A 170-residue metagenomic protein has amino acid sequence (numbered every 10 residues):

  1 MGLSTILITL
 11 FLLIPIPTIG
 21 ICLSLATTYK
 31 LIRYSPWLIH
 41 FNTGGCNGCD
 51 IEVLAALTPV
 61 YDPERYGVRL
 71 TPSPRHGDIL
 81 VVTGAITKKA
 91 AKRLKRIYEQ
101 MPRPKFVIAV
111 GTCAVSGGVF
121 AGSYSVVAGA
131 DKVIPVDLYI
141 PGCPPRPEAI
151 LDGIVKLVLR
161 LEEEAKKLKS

Functional and structural regions predicted by a protein language model:
M1: Cys/His-rich short segments
T5-L13, T18-S170: Iron-sulfur-associated redox domains of electron-transfer enzymes in respiratory and anaerobic energy metabolism
